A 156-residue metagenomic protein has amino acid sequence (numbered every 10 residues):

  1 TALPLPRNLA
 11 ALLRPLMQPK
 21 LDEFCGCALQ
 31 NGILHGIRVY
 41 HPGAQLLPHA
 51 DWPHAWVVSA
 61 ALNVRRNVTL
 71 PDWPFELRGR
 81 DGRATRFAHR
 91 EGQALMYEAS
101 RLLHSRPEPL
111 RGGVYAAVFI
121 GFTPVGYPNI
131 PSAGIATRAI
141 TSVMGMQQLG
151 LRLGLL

Functional and structural regions predicted by a protein language model:
T1-C25: Non-heme Fe(II)/2-oxoglutarate
T1-L3, L34-I37: Short secondary-structure junction/hinge motifs that connect adjacent elements
A11-P15, N31, A50-H54: Alpha-helix initiation and capping sites
R14-Q18, V57, G113: A structural signal for well-ordered alpha-helical scaffolds and beta->alpha junctions
G26-G36: A short coil-to-beta-strand element that immediately follows conserved catalytic motifs
Y40-L102, V114-A117, T123-R138: Catalytic core of non-heme Fe(II) oxygenases with the double-stranded beta-helix
R106-G112: Short proline/glycine-enriched turn/loop segments at secondary-structure junctions
G134-L156: Acidic/histidine-enriched, glycine/proline-rich intrinsically disordered or flexible terminal extensions
